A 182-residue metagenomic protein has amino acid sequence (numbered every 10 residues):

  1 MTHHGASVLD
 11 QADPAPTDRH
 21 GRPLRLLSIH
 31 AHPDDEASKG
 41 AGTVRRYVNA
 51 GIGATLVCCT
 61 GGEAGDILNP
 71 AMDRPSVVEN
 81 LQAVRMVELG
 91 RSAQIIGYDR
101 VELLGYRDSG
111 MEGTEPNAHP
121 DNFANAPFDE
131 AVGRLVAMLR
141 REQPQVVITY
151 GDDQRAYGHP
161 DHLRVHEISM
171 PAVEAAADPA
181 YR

Functional and structural regions predicted by a protein language model:
M1-E142, M170-E174, D178: Active-site rim/loop-helix segments in enzyme catalytic domains that contact anionic ligands
D35, Q154-A156: Gly/Ser/Thr-rich loops at beta-strand to alpha-helix junctions that form or flank small-molecule/cofactor-binding
L104-R107, T149-D153, P160: Short, well-ordered beta-to-alpha junction loops that form the rim of enzyme active sites and present histidine/acidic
V146: Short, Asp-centered acidic motifs that coordinate Mg2+ and/or phosphate in catalytic or ligand-binding sites
Y157-E174: Short Gly/Thr/Asp-enriched flexible loops that form oxyanion-binding sites at enzyme active sites
Y181-R182: Short loop/turn motifs that connect adjacent beta-strands in outer-membrane beta-barrel proteins
